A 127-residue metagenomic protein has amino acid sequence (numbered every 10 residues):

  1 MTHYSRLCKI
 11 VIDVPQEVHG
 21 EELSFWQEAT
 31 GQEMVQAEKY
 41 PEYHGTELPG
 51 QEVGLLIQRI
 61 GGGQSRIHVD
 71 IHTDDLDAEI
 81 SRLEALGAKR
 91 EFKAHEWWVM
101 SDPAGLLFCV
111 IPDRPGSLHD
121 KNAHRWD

Functional and structural regions predicted by a protein language model:
M1-L23, I67-I71, R114-D127: N-terminal beta-strand motif that seeds the catalytic metal site of vicinal oxygen chelate
I10, L55-I57, L83: Hydrophobic beta-strand residues in large extracellular and virion-surface proteins
Q16, Q64, V69-L107: Vicinal oxygen chelate
E17-E33, E79-A85: Amphipathic alpha-helical segments
T30-S65, L107-L118: Conserved short beta-strand elements that form part of the metal-binding/catalytic scaffold of enzyme active sites
T46, D102-P103, D120, H124: Short Asp/Glu-rich motifs
